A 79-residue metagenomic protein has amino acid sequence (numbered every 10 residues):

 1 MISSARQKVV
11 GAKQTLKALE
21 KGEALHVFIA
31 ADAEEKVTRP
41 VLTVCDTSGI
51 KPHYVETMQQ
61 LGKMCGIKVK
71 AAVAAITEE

Functional and structural regions predicted by a protein language model:
M1-E23, E34, R39: Ribosome large-subunit tunnel/peptidyl-transferase-proximal elements
E20-A24, L42, D46, G66: Signal for well-folded cores of large energy- and translation-related assemblies
A30: Conserved H-X4-D acyltransferase segment
A33-Q59: Feature captures the catalytic cores and cofactor-binding loops of soluble hydro-lyases/lyases that act on carboxylate
I50-E79: C-terminal structural segments of small proteins and small subunits
